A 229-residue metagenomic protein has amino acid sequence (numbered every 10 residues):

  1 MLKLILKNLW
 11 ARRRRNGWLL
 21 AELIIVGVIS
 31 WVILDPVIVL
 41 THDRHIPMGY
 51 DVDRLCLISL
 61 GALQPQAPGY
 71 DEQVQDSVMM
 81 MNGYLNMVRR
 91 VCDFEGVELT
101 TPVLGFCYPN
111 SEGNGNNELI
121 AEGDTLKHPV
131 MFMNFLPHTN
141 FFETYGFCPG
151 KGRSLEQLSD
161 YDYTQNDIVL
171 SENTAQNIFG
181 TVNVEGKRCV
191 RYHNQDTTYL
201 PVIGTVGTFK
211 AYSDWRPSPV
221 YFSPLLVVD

Functional and structural regions predicted by a protein language model:
M1-W10, M87: A short amphipathic helical element positioned immediately N-terminal to and/or at the very start of a transmembrane
K3, W18, D51-D53, F135: Membrane-embedded glycan transfer/ligation machinery that uses polyprenyl lipid-linked sugar donors/oligosaccharides
R12-H42, Y50: Short, strongly hydrophobic transmembrane alpha-helices
L19, Y50, T101-P102, G152-S154: Residue-level detector of family-conserved "landmark" positions at structurally sensitive sites
P36-E122: Membrane-proximal extracellular/periplasmic loop immediately following the first transmembrane helix
F106-D229: Mid-to-C-terminal secondary-structure elements that act as membrane-proximal/extracytoplasmic interface segments
